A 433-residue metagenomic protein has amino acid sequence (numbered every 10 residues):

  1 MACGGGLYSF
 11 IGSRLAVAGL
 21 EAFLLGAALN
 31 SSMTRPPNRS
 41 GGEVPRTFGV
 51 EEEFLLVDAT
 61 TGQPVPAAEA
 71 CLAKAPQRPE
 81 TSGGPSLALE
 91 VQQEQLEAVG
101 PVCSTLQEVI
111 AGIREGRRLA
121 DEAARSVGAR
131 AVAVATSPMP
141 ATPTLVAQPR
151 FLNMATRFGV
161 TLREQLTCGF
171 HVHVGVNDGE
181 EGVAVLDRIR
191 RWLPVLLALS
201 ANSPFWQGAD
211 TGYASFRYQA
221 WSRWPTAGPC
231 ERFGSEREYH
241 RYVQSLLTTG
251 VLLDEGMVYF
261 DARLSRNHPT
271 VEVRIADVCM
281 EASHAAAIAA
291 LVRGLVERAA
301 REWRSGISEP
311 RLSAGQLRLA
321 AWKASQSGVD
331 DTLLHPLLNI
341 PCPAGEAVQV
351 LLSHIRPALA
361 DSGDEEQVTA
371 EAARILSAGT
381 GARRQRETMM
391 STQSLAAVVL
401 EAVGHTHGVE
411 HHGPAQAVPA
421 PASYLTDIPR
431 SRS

Functional and structural regions predicted by a protein language model:
Y8-F10, F23: Aromatic (phenylalanine/tyrosine) cluster motif
A16-V17: Short polybasic linear motifs
L20-S32: Short, Lys/Arg-enriched N-terminal segments with co-localized hydrophobic residues within the first ~10-30 amino acids
L29-V127, P143, M154, W221-S433: C-terminal accessory/tail domains of diverse enzymes
P45, V134, P138-P140, P149 (+2 more regions): Metal-dependent DNA replication initiation modules
L145-A147: Surface-exposed, active-site-proximal loop segments in enzymatic domains
